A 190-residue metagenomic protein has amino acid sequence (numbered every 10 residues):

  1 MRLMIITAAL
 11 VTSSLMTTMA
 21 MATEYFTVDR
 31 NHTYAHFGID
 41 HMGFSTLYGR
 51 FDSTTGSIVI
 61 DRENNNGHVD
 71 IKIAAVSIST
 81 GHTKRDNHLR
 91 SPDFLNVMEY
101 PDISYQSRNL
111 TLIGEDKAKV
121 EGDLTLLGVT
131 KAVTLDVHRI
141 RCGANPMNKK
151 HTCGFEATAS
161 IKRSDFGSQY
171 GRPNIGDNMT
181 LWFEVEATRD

Functional and structural regions predicted by a protein language model:
M1-A8: Bacterial N-terminal signal peptides that target proteins for export
A9-L10, A20: Cleavable N-terminal signal peptides
A20-D190: Low-complexity, acidic/polar, glycine-enriched regions of mature
